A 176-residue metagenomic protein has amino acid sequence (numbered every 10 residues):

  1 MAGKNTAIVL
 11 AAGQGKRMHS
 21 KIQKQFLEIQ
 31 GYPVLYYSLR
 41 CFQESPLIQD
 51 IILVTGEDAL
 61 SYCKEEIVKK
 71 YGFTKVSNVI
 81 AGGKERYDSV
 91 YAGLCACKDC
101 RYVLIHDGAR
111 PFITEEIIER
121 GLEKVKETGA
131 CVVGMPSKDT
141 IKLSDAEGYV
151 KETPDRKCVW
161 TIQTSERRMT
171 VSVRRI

Functional and structural regions predicted by a protein language model:
A2-L60: N-terminal glycine-rich phosphate-binding loop and ensuing alpha1 helix
V9, L35, G93, H106-D107 (+2 more regions): Residue-level signal for inorganic ion chemistry
S61-E66: Acidic helix N-cap motif at the loop->helix transition within catalytic regions of sugar-transfer enzymes
G72-K84: Conserved donor nucleotide-binding strand/loop of the catalytic core
G83, Y87-Y91, E115: Glycine-rich phosphate-binding loop at the start of an alpha helix
D88-Y102: Active-site nucleotide-sugar/metal-binding loop of Leloir-type enzymes
C100-R110: Short beta-strand-to-loop acidic/aromatic patch adjacent to the donor-nucleotide binding site
I113-I176: Conserved core of the sugar-phosphate nucleotidyltransferase
